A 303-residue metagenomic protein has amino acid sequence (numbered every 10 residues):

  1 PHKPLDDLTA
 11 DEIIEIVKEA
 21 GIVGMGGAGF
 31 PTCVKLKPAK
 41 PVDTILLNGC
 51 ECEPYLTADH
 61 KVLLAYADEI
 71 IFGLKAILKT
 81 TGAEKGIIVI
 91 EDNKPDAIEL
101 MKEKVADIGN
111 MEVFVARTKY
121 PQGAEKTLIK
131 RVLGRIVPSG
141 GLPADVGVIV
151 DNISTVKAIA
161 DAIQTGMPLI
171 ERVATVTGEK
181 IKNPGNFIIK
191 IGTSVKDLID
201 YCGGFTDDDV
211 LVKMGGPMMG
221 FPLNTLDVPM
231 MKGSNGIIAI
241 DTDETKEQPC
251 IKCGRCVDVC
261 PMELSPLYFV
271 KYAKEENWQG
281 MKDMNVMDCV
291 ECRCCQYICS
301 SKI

Functional and structural regions predicted by a protein language model:
P1-M25, F30, A39-K40, P95: Acidic low-complexity segments
A39-N48, S234: Structural signature of FAD isoalloxazine-binding scaffolds in flavoprotein oxidoreductases
I45-D59, K180: Gly-rich Lys/Arg/Thr-decorated short loops/hinges at beta-loop-alpha junctions or inter-strand turns that position
L64-T80: Histidine-anchored nucleotide/phosphate-binding helix
E84-V195, Y201-D208, G216: Hydrophobic alpha-helical positions that pack around
K94-K102, P222-P229, S300: Short glycine/threonine-rich loop-to-helix capping motif typified by GTGT followed within a few residues by an Asp-Pro
K119-G123, T127-I136, G204-I251: Active-site gating/interface segments in enzymes
S234-E247, R255-V257, P261-I303: Ferredoxin-type iron-sulfur electron-transfer modules in oxidoreductases and energy-metabolism complexes
